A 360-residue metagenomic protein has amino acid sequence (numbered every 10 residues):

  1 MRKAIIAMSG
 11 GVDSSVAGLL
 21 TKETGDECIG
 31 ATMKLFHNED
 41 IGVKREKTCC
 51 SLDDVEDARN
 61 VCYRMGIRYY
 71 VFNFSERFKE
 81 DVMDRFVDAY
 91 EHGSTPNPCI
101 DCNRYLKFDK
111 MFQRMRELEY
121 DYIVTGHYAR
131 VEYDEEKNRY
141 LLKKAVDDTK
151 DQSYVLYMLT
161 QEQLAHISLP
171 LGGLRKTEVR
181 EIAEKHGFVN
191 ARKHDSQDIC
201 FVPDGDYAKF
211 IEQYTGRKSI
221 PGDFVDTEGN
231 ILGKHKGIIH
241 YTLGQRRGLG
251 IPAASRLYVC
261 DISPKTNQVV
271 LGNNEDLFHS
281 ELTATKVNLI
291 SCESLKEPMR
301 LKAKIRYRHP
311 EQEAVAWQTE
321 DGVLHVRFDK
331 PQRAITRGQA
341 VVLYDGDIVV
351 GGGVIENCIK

Functional and structural regions predicted by a protein language model:
M1-Y157, S168, E178: ATP-dependent adenylation/nucleotidyltransferase module used to activate substrates
G126-K360: AMP-forming adenylation/ATP pyrophosphatase catalytic core
